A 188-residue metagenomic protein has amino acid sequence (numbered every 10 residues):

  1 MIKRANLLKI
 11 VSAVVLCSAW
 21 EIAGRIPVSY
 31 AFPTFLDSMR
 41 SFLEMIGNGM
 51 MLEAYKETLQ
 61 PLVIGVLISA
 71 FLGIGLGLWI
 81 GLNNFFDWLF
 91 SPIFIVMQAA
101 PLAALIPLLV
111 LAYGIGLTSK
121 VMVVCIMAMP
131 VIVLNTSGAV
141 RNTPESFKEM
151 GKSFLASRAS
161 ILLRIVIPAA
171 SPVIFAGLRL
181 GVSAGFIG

Functional and structural regions predicted by a protein language model:
M1-V14: Transmembrane alpha-helical segments of polytopic membrane transport and secretion proteins
G24, V28, G81-N84, Y113-I115 (+1 more regions): Short helix-capping/hinge motifs at transmembrane helix termini and TM-loop junctions
I26-I68: Periplasmic/extracellular loop-to-transmembrane helix junction in inner-membrane transport proteins
M51-Y55, L59, L89-V96, T136 (+3 more regions): Hydrophobic alpha-helical elements at and bordering transmembrane segments of multi-pass membrane proteins
I64-F94: Transmembrane-helix boundary motif in ABC transporter permease subunits
I95-V131, G138-A139: Generic hydrophobic transmembrane alpha-helix motif, especially the helices
A100, V140-S146, M150-A170: Short helix-to-coil transition segments within interhelical loops that connect adjacent transmembrane helices
M122, I126, A159-G188: Transmembrane alpha-helices
